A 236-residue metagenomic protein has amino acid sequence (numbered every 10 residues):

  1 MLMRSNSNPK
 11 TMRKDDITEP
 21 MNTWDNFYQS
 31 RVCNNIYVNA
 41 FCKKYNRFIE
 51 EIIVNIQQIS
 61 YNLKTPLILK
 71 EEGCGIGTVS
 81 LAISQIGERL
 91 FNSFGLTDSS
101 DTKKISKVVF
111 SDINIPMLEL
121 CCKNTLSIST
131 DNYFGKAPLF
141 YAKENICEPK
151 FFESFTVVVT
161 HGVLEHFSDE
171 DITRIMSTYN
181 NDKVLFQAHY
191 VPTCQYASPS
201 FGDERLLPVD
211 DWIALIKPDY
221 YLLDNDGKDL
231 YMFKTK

Functional and structural regions predicted by a protein language model:
L2-F151, F167-R174, K183-K236: Class I (Rossmann-like) S-adenosyl-L-methionine-dependent methyltransferase catalytic domain, capturing the SAM-binding
V159: A conserved beta-strand element that flanks and buttresses the S-adenosyl-L-methionine
V163: Hydrophobic adenine-recognition pocket in adenosine-nucleotide-binding enzymes
